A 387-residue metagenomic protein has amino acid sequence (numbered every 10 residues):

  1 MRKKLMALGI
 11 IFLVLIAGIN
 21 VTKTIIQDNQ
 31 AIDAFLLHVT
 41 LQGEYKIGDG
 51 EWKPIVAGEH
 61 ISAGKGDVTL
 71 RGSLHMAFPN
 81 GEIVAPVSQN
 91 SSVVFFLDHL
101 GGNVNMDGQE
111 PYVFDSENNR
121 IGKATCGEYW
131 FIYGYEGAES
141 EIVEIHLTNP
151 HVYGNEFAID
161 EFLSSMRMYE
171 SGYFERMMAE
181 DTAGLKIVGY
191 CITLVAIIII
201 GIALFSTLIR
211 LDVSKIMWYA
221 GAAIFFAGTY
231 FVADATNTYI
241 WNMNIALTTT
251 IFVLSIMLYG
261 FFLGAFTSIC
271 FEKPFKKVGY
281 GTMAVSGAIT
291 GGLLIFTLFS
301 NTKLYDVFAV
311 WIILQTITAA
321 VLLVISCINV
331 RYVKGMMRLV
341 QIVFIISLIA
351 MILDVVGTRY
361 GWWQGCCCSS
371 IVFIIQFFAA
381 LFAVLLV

Functional and structural regions predicted by a protein language model:
M1-A63, H146-E180, L208: Accessory carbohydrate-binding/adhesion or oligomerization-edge regions at the termini of glycan-active proteins
E59-L70, E117-G127: Extracellular beta-rich ligand/substrate-recognition surface
G64-A85, W130-F131: Short beta-strands within extracellular/lumenal beta-sheet-rich domains
E82-M106, V143-I145: Aromatic-lined ligand-binding clefts that engage carbohydrates, nucleic acids, or primary amines
V104-D160: Beta-strand-rich ligand-recognition modules
E170, R176-R210, A309-V330: First transmembrane helix
I199-T229, E272: Juxtamembrane interface at the cytosolic side of transmembrane helices
G228-I269, K273-V387: Interfacial "cap-and-anchor" motif at the non-cytosolic start of specific transmembrane alpha-helices
